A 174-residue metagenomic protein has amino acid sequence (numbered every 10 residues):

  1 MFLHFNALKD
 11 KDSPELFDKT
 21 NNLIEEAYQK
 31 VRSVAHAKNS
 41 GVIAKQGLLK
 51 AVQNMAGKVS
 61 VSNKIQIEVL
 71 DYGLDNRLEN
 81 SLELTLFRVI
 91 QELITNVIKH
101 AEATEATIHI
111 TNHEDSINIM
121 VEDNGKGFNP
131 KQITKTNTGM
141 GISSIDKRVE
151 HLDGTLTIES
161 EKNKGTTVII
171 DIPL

Functional and structural regions predicted by a protein language model:
M1-L174: Coiled-coil dimerization/phosphotransfer module
